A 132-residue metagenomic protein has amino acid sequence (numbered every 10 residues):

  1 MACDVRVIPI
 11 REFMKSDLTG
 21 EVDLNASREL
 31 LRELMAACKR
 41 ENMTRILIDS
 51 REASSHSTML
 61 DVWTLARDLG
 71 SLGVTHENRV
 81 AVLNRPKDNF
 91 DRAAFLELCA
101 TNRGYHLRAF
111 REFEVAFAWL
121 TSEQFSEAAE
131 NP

Functional and structural regions predicted by a protein language model:
M1-P132: Amphipathic, Lys/Arg-enriched alpha-helical "gate/interface" segment within cytosolic domains that mediates
